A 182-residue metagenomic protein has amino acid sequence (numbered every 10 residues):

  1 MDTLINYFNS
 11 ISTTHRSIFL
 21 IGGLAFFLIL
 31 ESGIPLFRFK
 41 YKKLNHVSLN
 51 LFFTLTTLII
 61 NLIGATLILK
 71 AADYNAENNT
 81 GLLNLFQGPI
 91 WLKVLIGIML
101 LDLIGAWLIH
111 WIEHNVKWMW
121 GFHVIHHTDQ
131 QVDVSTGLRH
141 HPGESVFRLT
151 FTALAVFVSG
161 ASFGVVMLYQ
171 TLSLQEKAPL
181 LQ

Functional and structural regions predicted by a protein language model:
M1-L4, E77-G81: Membrane-interfacial helical/loop segments at transmembrane boundaries in membrane proteins
M1-T13: Short, strongly hydrophobic alpha-helical membrane anchors
H15-R16, K42-L55: Loop-to-helix transition at the N-terminal end of transmembrane alpha-helices
R16-L28: Structural signature of hydrophobic alpha-helical transmembrane segments
L28-V47: Membrane-interface helix-loop junction between the first two transmembrane segments
F53-G64, I68, L82-L83, G88-Q182: Membrane-embedded catalytic scaffold of the fatty acid hydroxylase/desaturase
T66-E77: Membrane-helix interface motif
